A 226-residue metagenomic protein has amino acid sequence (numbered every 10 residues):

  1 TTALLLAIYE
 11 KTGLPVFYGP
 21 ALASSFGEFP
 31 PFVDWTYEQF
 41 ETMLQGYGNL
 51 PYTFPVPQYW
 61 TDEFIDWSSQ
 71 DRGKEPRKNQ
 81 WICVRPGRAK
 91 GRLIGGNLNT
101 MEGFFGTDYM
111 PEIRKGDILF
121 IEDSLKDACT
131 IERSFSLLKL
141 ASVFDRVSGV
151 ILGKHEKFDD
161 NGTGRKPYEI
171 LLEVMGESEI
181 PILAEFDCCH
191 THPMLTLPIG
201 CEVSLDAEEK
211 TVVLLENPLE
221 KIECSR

Functional and structural regions predicted by a protein language model:
T1-F26, S178-I182: Short, acidic/small-residue loops that bind anionic groups at enzyme active sites
A3, P31-W35, R92-T100, K126-R133 (+3 more regions): Conserved active-site and cofactor/substrate-binding residues in soluble primary-metabolism enzymes
Y9, R85-P86, L93, P111-I113 (+4 more regions): Solvent-exposed alpha-helices and their adjacent loops that cap or buttress functional pockets in soluble metabolic
L14-F17, G91-R92, D117-L119, S148-G149 (+2 more regions): Structural motif
P15-N97: Conserved anion/nucleotide-ligand pocket segment
K78-I82, R88-S124: Conserved beta-alpha junction segments in alpha/beta enzyme cores
G106-G162: Internal helical hairpin/lid segments
G149-R226: ATP/nucleoside-binding phosphotransfer catalytic cores, i.e., glycine-rich phosphate-binding loops
